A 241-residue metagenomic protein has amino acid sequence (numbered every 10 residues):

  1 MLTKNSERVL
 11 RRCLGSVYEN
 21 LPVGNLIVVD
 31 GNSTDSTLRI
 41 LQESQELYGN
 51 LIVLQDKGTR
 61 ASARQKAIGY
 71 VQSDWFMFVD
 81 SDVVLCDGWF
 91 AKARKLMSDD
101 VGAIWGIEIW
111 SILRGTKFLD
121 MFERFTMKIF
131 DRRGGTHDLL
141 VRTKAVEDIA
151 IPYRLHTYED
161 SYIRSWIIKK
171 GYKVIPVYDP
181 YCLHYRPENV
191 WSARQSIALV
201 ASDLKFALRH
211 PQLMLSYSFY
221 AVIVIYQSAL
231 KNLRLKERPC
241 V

Functional and structural regions predicted by a protein language model:
N5-E19: Short, well-formed alpha-helical segments that are part of the catalytic scaffolds of diverse glycosyltransferases
D30-R39, V83: A conserved acidic beta->alpha catalytic loop
Q55-V71: Glycine-rich, basic loop-to-helix element that forms the pyrophosphate-binding segment of sugar-nucleotide handling
F76: Short aromatic/hydrophobic "clamp" motif used to bind/position activated sugar donors
V84, G88-K117: Conserved donor NDP-sugar-binding/catalytic core segment of glycosyltransferases
W110-S111, R124-V141, H156: A recurrent flexible, glycine/aromatic-enriched loop bordering the glycosyltransferase active site that acts as
H156-S165: Acidic donor-binding loop at a coil-to-helix junction in glycosyltransferase catalytic cores that engages
N189-V241: Non-catalytic, C-terminal membrane-associated alpha-helical segments of glycosyltransferases
